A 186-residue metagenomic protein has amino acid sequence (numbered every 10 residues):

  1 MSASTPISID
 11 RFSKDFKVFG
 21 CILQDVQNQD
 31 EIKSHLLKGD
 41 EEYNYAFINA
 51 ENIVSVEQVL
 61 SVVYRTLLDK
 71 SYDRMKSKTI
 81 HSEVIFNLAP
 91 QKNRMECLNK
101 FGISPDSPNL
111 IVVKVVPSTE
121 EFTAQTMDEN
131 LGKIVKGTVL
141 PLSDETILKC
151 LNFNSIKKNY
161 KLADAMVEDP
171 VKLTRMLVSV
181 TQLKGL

Functional and structural regions predicted by a protein language model:
S2-R11, K17-C21, V26-F101: Positively charged, polar, low-complexity stretches
R94-L186: Glycine-rich, aromatic-bearing surface loops/beta-hairpins
